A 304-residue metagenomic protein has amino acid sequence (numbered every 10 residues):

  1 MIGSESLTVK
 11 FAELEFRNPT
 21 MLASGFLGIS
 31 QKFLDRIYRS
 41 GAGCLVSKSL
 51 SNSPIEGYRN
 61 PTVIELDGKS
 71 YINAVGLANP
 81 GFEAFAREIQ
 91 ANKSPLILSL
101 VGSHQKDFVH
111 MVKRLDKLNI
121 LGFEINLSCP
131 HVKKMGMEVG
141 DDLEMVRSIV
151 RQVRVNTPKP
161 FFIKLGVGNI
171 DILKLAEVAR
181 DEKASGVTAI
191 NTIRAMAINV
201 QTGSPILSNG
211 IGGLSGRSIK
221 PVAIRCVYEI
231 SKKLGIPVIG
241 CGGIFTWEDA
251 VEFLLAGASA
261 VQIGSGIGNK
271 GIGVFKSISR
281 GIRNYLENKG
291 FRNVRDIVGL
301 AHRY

Functional and structural regions predicted by a protein language model:
M1-G3, L214-G235, F245-Y304: Alpha/beta catalytic cores of nucleotide-metabolism and tRNA/nucleoside-modifying enzymes
M1-L96, V101: N-terminal capping/small domains of soluble enzymes
T20-S24, G43-S47, L96-L100, F123-I125 (+5 more regions): Hydrophobic faces of well-ordered beta-strands that scaffold small-molecule active sites in alpha/beta enzyme cores
G25-L27, S99-S103, L165-D171, K220 (+1 more regions): Glycine-rich beta-to-alpha transition loops that act as phosphate-gripper elements at the mouths of alpha/beta enzyme
Q31-R36, D107-K117, N169-E182, K232-L234 (+1 more regions): Catalytic cores of alpha/beta
S47-N52, L127-K133, G186-M196, G243-I244 (+1 more regions): Glycine-rich phosphate-binding active-site loops on the catalytic face of alpha/beta enzymes
S70-A74, N79, P130-E144, L175-K232 (+1 more regions): Glycine/Thr-rich beta-alpha phosphate-binding loop at enzyme active sites
L100-T157, L165, L173-S185, A189-I190 (+1 more regions): Conserved alpha/beta-domain cores
